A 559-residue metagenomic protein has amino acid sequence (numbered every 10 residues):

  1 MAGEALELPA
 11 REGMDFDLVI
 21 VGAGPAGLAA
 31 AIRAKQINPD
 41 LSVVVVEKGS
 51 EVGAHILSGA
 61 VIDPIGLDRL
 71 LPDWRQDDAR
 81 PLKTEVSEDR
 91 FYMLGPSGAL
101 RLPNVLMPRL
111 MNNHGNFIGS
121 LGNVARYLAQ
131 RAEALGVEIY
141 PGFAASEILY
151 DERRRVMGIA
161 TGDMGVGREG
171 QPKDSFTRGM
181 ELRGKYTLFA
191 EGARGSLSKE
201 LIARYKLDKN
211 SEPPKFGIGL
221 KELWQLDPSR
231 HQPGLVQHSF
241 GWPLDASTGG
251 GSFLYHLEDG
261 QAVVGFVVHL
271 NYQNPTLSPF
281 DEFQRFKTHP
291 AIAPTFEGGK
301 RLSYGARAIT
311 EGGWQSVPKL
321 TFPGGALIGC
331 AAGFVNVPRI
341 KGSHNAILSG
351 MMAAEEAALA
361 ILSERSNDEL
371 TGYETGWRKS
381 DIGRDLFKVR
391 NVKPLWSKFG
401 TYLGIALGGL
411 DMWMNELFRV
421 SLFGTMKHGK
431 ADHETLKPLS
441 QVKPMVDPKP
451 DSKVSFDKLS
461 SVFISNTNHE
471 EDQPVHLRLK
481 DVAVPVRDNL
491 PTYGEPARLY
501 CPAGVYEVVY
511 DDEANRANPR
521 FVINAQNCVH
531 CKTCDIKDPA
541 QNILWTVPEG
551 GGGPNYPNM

Functional and structural regions predicted by a protein language model:
A2-D15, E169-G179: A short, basic/flexible loop-to-alpha-helix module at the beginning of a structural domain
F16-V44: N-terminal Rossmann-like FAD-binding beta1-loop-alpha1 element of flavoenzymes
I37, K48-G98: N-terminal FAD cofactor-binding segment of flavoenzymes
G122, R126, R131-P294, G333-F334 (+2 more regions): Predominantly flavin-linked oxidoreductase catalytic cores and closely associated redox partners
A306-V337, S461-P474, P485-Y500, E507: FAD-binding beta-loop-beta segment adjacent to the flavin cofactor pocket
G333-R339, M351, E355-T401, R516-N524 (+1 more regions): Active-site-proximal substrate-binding core of FAD-dependent oxidoreductases
W396-K453: C-terminal auxiliary extensions adjacent to catalytic cores
P491-A525, K532-N555: Iron-sulfur cluster-binding cysteine motifs and their immediate structural context in ferredoxin-like electron-transfer
